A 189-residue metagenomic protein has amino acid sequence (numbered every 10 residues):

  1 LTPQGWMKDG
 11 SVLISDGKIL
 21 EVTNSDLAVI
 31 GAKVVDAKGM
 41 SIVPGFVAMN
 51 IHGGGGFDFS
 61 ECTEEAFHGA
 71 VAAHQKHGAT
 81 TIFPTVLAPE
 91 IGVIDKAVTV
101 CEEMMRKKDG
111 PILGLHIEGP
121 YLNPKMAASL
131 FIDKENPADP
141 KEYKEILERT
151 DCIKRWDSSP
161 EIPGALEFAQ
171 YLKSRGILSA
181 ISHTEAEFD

Functional and structural regions predicted by a protein language model:
L1-A28: N-terminal metal-binding scaffold of metallo-dependent hydrolase/deaminase domains
V12, G17, G39, N50 (+3 more regions): Divalent metal-coordination and catalytic microenvironments
A28-E64, H68, A72: Replace "His-x-His-based motif
H52, H68-A97, P111-N123, T150-E161 (+1 more regions): Divalent metal-dependent hydrolysis catalytic cores, especially in the metallo-beta-lactamase
G53-E65, A128-N136, L178-A180: Active-site mouth loops of central-metabolism enzymes
V71, D95-E102, Y143, A169: Generic structural signal for well-ordered alpha-helices, preferentially at hydrophobic/aromatic core positions
M105-G110, S174-G176: Short helix-capping segments at alpha-helix termini
N136-D189: Histidine/acidic residue-rich metal-binding segments in metalloenzymes
